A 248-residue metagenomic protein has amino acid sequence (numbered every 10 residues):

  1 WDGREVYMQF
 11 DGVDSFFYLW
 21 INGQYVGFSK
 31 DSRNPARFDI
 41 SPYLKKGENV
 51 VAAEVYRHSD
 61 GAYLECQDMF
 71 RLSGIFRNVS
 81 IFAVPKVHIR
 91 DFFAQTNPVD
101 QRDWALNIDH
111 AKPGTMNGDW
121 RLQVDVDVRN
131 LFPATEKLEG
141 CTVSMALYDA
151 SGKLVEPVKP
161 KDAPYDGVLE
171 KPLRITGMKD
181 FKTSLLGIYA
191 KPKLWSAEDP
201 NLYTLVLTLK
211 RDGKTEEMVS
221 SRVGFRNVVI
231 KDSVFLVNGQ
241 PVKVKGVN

Functional and structural regions predicted by a protein language model:
W1-F92, N97, L131-P133, A150 (+1 more regions): Accessory beta-strand-rich segments of carbohydrate-active enzymes
W1-G3, G12, N117-R121, L138: Short, surface-exposed loop/turn motifs at beta-strand boundaries within globular domains
W1-Q9, D14-N22, G27-F28, K86 (+5 more regions): Active-site-adjacent substrate/metal-binding segments within catalytic domains of carbohydrate-active enzymes
E5, F16-Y18, Q123, G140-S144: Exposed beta-strand and adjacent loop surfaces of beta-rich binding modules that mediate intermolecular recognition
Q9, R37-S41, S80-F82, F93-Q95 (+6 more regions): Generic structural detector for well-ordered beta-strands
L44-E48, D125-K231: Extended acidic/polar, glycine-enriched regions that form or flank non-catalytic beta-rich accessory modules
R57-Y63, K210-E216, G239: Short acidic/polar inter-strand loop motif in beta-rich domains
D103-V128: Contiguous beta-strand segments within globular domains
